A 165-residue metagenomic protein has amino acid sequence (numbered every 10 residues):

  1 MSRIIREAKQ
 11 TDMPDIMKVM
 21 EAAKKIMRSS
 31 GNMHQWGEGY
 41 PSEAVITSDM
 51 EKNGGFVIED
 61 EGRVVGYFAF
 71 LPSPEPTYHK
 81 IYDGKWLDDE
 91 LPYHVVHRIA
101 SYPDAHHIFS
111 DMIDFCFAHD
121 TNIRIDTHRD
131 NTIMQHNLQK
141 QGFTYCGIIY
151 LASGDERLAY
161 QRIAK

Functional and structural regions predicted by a protein language model:
I4-V19: A short beta-loop-alpha structural element at the N-terminal edge of CoA-dependent acyl/N-acetyltransferase catalytic
K25-A44: Conserved GNAT-fold acetyl-CoA-binding loop/helix
A44-V57, P74-T77: A short helix-loop-beta-strand connector motif used in the catalytic cores of GNAT acetyltransferases and, in some
N53-F68: Conserved beta-hairpin
A69-D104: Conserved acyl-donor/pantetheine-binding loop and adjacent beta-alpha core of acyl/acetyltransferases and related
S101-A118, H136-K140: Conserved acetyl-CoA-binding loop-helix of GNAT-fold acetyltransferases
H119-D130: Conserved GNAT acetyl-CoA-binding A-motif
D130-G147, D155: Conserved active-site alpha-helix within GNAT-family acetyltransferase domains
